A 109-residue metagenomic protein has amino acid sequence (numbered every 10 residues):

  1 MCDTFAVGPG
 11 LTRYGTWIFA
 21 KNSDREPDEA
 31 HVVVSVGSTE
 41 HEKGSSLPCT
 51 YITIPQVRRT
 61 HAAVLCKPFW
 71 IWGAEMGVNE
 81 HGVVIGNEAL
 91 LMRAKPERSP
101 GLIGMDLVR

Functional and structural regions predicted by a protein language model:
C2-M105: A contiguous strand-loop segment
L107-R109: Short, well-ordered beta-strand elements within core beta-sheets of diverse protein domains
